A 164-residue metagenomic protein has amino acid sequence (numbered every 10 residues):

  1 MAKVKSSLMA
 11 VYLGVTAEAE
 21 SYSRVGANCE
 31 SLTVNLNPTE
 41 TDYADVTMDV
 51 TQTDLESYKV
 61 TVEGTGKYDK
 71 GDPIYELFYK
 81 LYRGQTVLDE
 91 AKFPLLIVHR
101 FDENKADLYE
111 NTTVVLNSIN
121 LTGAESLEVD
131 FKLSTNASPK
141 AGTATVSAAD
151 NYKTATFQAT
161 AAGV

Functional and structural regions predicted by a protein language model:
M1-K70, V115-D130: Solvent-exposed edge beta-strands and adjacent loop segments that serve as assembly or binding interfaces
S57-V60, V87-K92, N120-E125, S134-A141 (+1 more regions): Glycine-rich loops and low-complexity Gly/Arg-rich segments that provide flexible linkers or classic glycine-based
D69-I74, P139-T143: Short, cysteine-centered beta-strand-loop-beta hairpins and adjacent loop/turn segments enriched in charged/polar
I74-Y109: Short, acidic/charged, Gly/Pro-enriched secondary-structure junctions
L81-V87, V114-I119, L133-T135, N151-A155: Short, low-complexity, polar/charged sequence segments that are solvent-exposed and flexible
I97-A141: Short beta-strand and beta-hairpin "edge-sheet" elements
T143-V164: Intrinsically disordered, low-complexity terminal/linker regions enriched in Pro/Ser/Gly and acidic residues
